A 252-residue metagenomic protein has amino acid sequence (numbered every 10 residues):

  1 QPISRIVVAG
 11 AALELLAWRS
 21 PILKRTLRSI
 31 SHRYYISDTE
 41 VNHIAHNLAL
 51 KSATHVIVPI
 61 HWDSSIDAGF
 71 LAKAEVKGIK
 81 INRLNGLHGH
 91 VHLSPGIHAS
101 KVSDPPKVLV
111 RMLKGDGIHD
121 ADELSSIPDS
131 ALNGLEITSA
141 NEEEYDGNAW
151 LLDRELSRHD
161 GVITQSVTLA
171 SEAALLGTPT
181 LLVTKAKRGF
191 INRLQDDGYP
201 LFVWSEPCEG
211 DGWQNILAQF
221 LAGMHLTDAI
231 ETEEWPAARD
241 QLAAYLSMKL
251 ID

Functional and structural regions predicted by a protein language model:
Q1, V110-L113, S125-L152: Catalytic donor nucleotide-activated moiety binding site of glycosyltransferases and closely related
Q1-E75: Active-site and donor-binding regions of nucleotide-sugar-utilizing enzymes
P2-S4, N141-S171, L175: Donor nucleotide-activated moiety binding/catalytic core segment of transferases that use nucleotide-activated donors
I22-L23, A45-H46, L151, V162 (+2 more regions): Conserved sugar-transfer catalytic core signal across GT-A, GT-B, and GT-C glycosyltransferases
R25-T26, N47-A49, E155, E172 (+1 more regions): Hydrophobic/aromatic ligand-binding patch that stacks against planar heteroaromatic rings of cofactors or nucleotides
H55-D122: A nucleotide-sugar donor-handling region in carbohydrate enzymes
L175-D228: Catalytic binding pocket for nucleotide-activated donors in carbohydrate/polymer assembly enzymes
L221-D252: C-terminal amphipathic helix plus adjacent low-complexity, charged tail appended to glycosyltransferase catalytic
